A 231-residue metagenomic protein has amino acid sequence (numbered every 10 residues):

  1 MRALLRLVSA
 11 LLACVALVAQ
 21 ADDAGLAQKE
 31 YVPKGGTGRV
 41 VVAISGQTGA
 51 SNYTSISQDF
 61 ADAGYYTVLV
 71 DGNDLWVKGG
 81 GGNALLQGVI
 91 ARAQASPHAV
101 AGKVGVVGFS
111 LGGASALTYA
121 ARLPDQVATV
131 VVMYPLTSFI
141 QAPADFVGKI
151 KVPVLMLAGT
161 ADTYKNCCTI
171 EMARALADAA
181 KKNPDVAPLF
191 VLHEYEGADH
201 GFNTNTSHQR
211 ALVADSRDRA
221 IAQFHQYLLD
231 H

Functional and structural regions predicted by a protein language model:
T37-G46: Short beta-strand element of the alpha/beta-hydrolase
T48-S57, G72, C168: The serine-hydrolase catalytic nucleophile loop
S51, G88-K149: Primarily recognizes the serine-hydrolase "nucleophile elbow" in alpha/beta-hydrolase and SGNH/GDSL folds
A61-D62, T160-V191, A198, T206: Active-site-adjacent alpha-helix of alpha/beta-hydrolase-fold enzymes
A61-V77: Conserved alpha/beta-hydrolase
V77-P97, A220: Alpha/beta-hydrolase active-site loop
I150, M156-A158: Short beta-strand/loop motif that positions the catalytic acidic residue of the alpha/beta-hydrolase fold
D185-H231: C-terminal catalytic histidine-bearing segment of alpha/beta-hydrolase fold enzymes
